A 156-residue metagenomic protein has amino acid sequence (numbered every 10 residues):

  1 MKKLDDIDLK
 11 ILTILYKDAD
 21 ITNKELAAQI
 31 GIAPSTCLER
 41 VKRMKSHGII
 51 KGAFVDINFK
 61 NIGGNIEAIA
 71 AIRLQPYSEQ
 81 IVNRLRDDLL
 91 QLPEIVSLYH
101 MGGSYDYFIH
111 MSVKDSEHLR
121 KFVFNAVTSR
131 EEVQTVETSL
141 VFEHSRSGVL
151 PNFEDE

Functional and structural regions predicted by a protein language model:
M1-E156: A compositional/biophysical signature of low hydrophobicity enriched in polar/charged and small residues
